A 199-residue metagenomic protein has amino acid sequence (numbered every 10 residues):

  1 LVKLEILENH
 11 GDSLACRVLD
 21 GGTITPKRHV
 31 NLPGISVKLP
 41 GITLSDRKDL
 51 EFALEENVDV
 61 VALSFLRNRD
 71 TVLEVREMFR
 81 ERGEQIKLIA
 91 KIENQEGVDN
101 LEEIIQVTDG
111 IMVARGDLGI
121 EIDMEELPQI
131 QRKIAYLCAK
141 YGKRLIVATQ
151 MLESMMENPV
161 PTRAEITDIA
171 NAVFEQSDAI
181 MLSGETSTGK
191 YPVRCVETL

Functional and structural regions predicted by a protein language model:
L1-L199: Non-catalytic helical/linker scaffolds that mediate oligomerization, partner binding, and domain coupling around large
